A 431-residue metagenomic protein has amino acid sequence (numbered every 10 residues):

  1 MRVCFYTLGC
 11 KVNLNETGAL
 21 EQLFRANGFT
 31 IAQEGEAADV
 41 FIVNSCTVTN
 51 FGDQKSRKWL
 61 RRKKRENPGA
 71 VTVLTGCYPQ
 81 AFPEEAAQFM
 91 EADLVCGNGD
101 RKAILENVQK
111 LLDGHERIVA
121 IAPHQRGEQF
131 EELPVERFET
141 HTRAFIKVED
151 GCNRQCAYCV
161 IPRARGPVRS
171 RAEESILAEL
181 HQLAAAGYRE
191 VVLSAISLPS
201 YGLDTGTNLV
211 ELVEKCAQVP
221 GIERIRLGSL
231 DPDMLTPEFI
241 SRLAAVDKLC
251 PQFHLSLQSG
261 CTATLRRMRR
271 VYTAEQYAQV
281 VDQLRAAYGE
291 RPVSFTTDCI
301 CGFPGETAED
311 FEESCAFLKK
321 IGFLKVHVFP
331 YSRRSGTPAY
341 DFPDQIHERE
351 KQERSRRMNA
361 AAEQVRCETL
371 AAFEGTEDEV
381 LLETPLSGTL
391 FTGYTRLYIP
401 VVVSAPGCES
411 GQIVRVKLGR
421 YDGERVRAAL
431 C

Functional and structural regions predicted by a protein language model:
M1-Y201, E238, L249, F253 (+4 more regions): Proteins enriched for Cys/Gly/acidic motifs involved in redox and nucleic-acid/cofactor modification
T47-G52, Y188-K215, V219, D231-E238 (+2 more regions): Conserved glycine-rich "GG(E/T)P / GGGxP" loop and the immediately following alpha-helix in the radical SAM core
R57-W59, E173, G206-L212, T273 (+1 more regions): Charged helix-capping and loop-helix junction motifs
P83-A87, L235-R242, F303-K320: Catalytic cores of alpha/beta
Q155, C159-G166, L198, R224-D233 (+3 more regions): Conserved strand-turn element in the central/C-terminal portion of the radical SAM core barrel that lines
A185, V210-E211, Q218-R224, L235-T297: Radical SAM/AdoMet-radical enzyme domain recognition
L255, D298, L318, V326 (+3 more regions): Hydrophobic, well-ordered secondary-structure elements that form the walls of internal hydrophobic environments
D341-C431: Terminal RNA-binding accessory module
